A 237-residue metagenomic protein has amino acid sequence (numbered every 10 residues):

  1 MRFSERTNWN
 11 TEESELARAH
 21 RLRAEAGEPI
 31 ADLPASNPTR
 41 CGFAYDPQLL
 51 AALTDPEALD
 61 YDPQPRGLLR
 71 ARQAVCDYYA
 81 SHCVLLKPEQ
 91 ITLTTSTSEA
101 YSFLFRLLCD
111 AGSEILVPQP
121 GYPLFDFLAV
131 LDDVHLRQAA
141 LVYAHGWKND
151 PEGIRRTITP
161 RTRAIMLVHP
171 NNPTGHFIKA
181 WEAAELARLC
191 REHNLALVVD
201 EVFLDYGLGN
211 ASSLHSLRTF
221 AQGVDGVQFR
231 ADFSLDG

Functional and structural regions predicted by a protein language model:
R2, R6-S96, F103, G153: N-terminal small-domain helix-loop-helix segment of the aminotransferase-like
A24-E25, V130, R191: Anion (oxyanion) recognition and catalysis
A26, T39-F43, T174-G175, H193 (+2 more regions): Short catalytic/ligand-binding loop motif for oxyanion handling, primarily in non-cytosolic enzymes, centered on
A58-R188, D205-Y206, N210-V224, Q228: Conserved core of the PLP fold type I
H169, L197-V198: Residue-level marker for buried hydrophobic side chains located in beta-strands that build the well-ordered beta-sheet
E201: Walker B catalytic acidic pair
G226-G237: PLP-dependent aminotransferase class I/II
